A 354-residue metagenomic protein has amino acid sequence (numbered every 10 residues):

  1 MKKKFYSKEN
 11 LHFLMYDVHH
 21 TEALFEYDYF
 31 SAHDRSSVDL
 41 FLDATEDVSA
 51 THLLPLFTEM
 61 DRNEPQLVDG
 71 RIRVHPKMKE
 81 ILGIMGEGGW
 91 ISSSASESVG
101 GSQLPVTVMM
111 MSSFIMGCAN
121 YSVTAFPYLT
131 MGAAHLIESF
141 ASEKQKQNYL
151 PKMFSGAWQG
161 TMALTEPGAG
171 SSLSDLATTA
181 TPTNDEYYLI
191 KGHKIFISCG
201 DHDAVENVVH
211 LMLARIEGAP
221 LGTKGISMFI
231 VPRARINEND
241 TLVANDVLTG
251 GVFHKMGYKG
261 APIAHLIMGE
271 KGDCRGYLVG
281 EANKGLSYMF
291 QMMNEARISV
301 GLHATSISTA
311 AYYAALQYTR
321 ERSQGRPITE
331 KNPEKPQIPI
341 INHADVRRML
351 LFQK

Functional and structural regions predicted by a protein language model:
M1-A125, K144, N148: Amphipathic, small/basic residue-rich leader segments at the start of a protein or domain
D61, F126-T130, A141-T181, E186 (+1 more regions): Internal maturation/activation junctions in enzymes
I84, S92-S94, T161-A163, S172 (+10 more regions): Structured core elements
S94-F140, K144-Y149, M153-G156, H303 (+2 more regions): Long, K/E/R/D-enriched contiguous segments that form extended
G168-S171, D201-D203, K255-P262: Short Gly/Pro-enriched turn/cap motifs at secondary-structure boundaries
Y187, K191-A244: A short core secondary-structure module
F196, R235-G250, K255, P262-A296 (+1 more regions): A glycine-rich, basic-preceded beta-loop-alpha segment at the flavin cofactor/substrate interface of flavin-utilizing
M289-S308, Y313: Long hydrophobic segments that form regular secondary structure
